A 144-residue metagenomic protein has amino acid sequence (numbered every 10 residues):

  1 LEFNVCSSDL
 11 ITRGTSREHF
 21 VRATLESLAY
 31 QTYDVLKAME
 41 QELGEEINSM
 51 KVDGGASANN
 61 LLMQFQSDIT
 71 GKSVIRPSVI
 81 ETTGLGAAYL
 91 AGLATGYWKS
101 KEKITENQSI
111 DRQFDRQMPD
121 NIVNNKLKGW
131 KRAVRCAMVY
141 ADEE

Functional and structural regions predicted by a protein language model:
L1-S7: Short, small-residue-biased leader/transition segments that mark boundaries at the very start of proteins
S8-E144: Glycine/Thr-rich phosphate-binding loops that ligate phosphate moieties of nucleotide and other phosphorylated ligands
